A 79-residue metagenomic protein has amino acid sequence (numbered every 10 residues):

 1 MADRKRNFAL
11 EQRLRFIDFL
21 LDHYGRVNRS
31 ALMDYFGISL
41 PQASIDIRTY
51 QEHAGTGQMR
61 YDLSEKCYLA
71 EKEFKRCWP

Functional and structural regions predicted by a protein language model:
M1-P79: Short, basic/aromatic recognition patches that contact phosphate-bearing ligands
